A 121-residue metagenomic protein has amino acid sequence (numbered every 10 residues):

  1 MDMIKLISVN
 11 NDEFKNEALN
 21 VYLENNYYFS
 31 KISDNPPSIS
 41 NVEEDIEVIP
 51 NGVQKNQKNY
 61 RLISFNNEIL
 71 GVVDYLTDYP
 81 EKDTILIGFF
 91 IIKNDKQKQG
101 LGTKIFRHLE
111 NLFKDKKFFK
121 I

Functional and structural regions predicted by a protein language model:
I4-D95, F106-H108, L112, K116: Acetyl-CoA-dependent GNAT
K96, G100: Glycine-rich phosphate-binding loop
T103: Residues forming the Rossmann-fold NAD(P)(H) cofactor-binding site
F119: Short acidic/polar active-site loop segments enriched in Thr and Asp
